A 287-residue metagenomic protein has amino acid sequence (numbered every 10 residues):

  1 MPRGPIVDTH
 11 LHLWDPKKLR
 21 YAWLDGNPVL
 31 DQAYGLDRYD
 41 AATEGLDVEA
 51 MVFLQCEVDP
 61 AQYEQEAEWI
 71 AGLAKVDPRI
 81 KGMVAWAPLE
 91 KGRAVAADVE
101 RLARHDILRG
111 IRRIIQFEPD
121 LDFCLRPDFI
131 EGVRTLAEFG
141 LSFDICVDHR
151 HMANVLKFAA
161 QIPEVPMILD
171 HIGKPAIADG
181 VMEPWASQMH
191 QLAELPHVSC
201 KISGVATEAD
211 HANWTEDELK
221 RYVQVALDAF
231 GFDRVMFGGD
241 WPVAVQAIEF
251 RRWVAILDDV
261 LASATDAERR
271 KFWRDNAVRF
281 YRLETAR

Functional and structural regions predicted by a protein language model:
M1-A71, A255: An N-terminally biased module of ancient metal coordination in phosphate/nucleic-acid-related enzymes
M1-V7, A33-A50, V225, A229-M236 (+1 more regions): Mid-to-C-terminal alpha-helical segments outside catalytic/metal-binding sites
P5-W14, E44, L121, P127 (+5 more regions): A generic "structured core" feature
H10, M51, I70, M83 (+7 more regions): Conserved, mostly hydrophobic/aromatic
W14-K17, V58-A61, E90-R93, Q116-P119 (+4 more regions): Active-site environment of divalent metal-dependent phosphoester hydrolases
A61-R79, I162-L169, K220-D228, R251-V260: Short, electropositive alpha-helical surface patch
E64-H151, K157-A159, K201-V205, A212-N213: Active-site gating/metal-coordination segments in enzymes
F123-M236: Catalytic pocket-lining loop regions of alpha/beta-barrel enzymes, especially the amidohydrolase/enolase/GH5 lineages
